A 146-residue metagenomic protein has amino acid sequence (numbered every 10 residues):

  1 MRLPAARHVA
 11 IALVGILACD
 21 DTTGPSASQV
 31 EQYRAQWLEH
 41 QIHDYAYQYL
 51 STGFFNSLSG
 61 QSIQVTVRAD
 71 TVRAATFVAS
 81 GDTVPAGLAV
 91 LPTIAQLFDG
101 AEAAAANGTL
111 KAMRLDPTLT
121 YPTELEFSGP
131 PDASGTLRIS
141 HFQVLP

Functional and structural regions predicted by a protein language model:
M1-L17: Sec-dependent bacterial lipoprotein signal peptides
V14-R34: Bacterial Sec-dependent N-terminal signal peptides
H40-S51: A short, Trp-centered hydrophobic/proline-enriched beta-strand micro-motif
S57-I63, S134-I139: Short, surface-exposed coil-to-beta transition loops
Q61-A75: Short, flexible N-terminal segments of the mature chain
T71-T109: A short-motif feature that recognizes glycine-rich, charge-decorated loops that bind or process nucleotide phosphates
A106-F127: Extracytosolic low-complexity repeat regions of secreted or lipid-anchored proteins
P122-R138: Short, exposed beta-strand-loop hairpins at the edges of beta-sheets in extracellular/periplasmic proteins
